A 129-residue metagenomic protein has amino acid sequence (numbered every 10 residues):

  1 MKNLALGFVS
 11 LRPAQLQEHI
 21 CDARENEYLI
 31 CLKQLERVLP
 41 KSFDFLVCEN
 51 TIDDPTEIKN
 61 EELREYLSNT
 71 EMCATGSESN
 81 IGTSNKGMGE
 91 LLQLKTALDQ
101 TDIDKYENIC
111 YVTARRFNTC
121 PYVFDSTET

Functional and structural regions predicted by a protein language model:
M1-T129: ER/Golgi luminal nucleotide-sugar-dependent glycosyltransferases, focusing on the catalytic module
